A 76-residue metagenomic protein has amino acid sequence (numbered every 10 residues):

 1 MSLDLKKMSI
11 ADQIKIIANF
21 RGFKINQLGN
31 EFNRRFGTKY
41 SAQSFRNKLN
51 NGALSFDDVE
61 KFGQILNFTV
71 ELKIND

Functional and structural regions predicted by a protein language model:
M1-Q27, E31: A short, Lys/Arg-rich alpha-helix, primarily the initiator
M1-S2, I74-D76: Short acidic DE-rich linear segments
R21, F32, F36-T38, L66: Core residues of bacterial helix-turn-helix
R35-L54: Recognition helix of helix-turn-helix/homeodomain-like DNA-binding domains that insert into the DNA major groove
S55-L72: DNA major-groove recognition helix of helix-turn-helix/homeodomain DNA-binding modules
